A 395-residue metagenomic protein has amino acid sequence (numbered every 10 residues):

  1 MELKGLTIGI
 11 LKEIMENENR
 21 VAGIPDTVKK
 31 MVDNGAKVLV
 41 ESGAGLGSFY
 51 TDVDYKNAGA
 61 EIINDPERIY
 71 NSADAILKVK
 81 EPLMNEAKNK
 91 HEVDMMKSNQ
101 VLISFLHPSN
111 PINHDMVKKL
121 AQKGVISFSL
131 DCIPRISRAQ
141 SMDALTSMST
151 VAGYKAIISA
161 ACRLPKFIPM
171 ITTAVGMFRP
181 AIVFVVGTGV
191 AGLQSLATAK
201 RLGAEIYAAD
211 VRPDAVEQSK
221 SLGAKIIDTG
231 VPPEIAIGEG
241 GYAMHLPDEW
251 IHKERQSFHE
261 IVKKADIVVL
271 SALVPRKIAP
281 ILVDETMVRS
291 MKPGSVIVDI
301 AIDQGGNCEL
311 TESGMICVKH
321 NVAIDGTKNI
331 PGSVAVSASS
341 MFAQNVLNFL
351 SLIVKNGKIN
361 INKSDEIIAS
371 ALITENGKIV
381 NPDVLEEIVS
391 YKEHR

Functional and structural regions predicted by a protein language model:
E2-T7, E13, P82-I182: Glycine/serine-rich phosphate-binding loop and adjoining beta1-alpha1 elements at the start of nucleotide-handling
L11-F49, P169-K263: Glycine-rich phosphate/diphosphate-binding loop of Rossmann-like nucleotide-binding domains
M15-R20, D26-Y50, D54-N64, A75-N85 (+2 more regions): Metallocofactor- and cofactor-centric catalytic cores in central/energy metabolism, strongly enriched
N17-A22, M84-D94, L273-V283, C308-E309: Glycine/threonine-rich flexible loop motifs
G59-D74, P82, I237-V268, A272-E285 (+1 more regions): A structured beta-alpha segment of the ubiquitous adenosine-cofactor-binding alpha/beta core
H107-R135, K277-I330: Rossmann-fold NAD(P)-binding glycine/threonine-rich loop
D131-I171, I302, N307-R395: Adenosine-phosphate binding glycine-rich loop
